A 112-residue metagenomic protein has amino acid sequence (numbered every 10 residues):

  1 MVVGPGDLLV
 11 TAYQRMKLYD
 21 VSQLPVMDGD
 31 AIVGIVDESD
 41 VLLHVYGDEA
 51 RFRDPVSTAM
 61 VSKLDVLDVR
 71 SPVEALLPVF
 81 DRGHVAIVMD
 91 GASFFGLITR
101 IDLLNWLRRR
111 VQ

Functional and structural regions predicted by a protein language model:
M1, F52-L64: Bateman (tandem CBS) regulatory domains
V2-D20, M27-D28, V45, D65-H84 (+2 more regions): The conserved cystathionine-beta-synthase
E38-E49: Structured interaction and signal-relay segments at domain junctions
L42, S57-M60, L104: Conserved protein kinase catalytic domain
